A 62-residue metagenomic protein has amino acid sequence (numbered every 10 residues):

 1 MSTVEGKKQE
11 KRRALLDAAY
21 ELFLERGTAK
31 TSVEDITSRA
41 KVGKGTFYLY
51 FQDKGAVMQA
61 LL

Functional and structural regions predicted by a protein language model:
M1-R26, K30-R39, A56: Basic, helix-initiating cap at the start of DNA-binding domains
V42-F51: Short hydrophobic/aromatic patch on the recognition helix
F51, M58-L62: Alpha-helical DNA-contacting segments of helix-turn-helix folds
